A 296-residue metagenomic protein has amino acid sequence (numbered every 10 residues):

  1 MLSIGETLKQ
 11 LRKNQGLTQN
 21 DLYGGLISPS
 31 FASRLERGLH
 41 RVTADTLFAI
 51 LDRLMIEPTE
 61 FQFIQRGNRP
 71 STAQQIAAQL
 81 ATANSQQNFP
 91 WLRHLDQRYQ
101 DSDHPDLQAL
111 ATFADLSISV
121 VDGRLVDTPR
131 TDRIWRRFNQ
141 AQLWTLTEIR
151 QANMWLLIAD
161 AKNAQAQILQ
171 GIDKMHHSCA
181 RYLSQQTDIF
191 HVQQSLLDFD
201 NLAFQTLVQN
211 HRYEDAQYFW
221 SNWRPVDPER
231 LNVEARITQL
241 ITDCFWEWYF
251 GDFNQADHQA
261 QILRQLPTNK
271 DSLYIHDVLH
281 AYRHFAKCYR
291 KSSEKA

Functional and structural regions predicted by a protein language model:
M1-N14: A short, Lys/Arg-rich alpha-helix, primarily the initiator
Q10, N20-D21, A49: Alpha-helical residues within helix-turn-helix
G16-S33: Short alpha-helical DNA-recognition segment
D45-E60: DNA major-groove recognition helix of helix-turn-helix/homeodomain DNA-binding modules
E57-D132, N139, L143: Charged, helix-prone or intrinsically disordered regulatory segments positioned adjacent to compact structured domains
F113, S117-A296: Conserved binding/catalytic microenvironments
